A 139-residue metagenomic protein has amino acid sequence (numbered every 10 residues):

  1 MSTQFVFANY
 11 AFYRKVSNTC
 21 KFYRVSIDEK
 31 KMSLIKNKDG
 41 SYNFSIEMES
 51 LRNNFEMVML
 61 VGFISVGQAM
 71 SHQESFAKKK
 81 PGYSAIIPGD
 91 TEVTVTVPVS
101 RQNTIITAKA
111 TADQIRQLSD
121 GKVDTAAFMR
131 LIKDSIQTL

Functional and structural regions predicted by a protein language model:
M1-S2, V93: Intrinsically disordered/low-complexity terminal segments and short unstructured peptides
S2-A11: Boundary at the C-terminal end of the N-terminal hydrophobic targeting segment
A11-S50, A77-L139: Polar/charged, Gly/Pro-rich intrinsically disordered segments
L51-F55: Short histidine-centered catalytic/ligand-binding loop motif
E56-K78: Short, non-transmembrane amphipathic alpha-helical segments
